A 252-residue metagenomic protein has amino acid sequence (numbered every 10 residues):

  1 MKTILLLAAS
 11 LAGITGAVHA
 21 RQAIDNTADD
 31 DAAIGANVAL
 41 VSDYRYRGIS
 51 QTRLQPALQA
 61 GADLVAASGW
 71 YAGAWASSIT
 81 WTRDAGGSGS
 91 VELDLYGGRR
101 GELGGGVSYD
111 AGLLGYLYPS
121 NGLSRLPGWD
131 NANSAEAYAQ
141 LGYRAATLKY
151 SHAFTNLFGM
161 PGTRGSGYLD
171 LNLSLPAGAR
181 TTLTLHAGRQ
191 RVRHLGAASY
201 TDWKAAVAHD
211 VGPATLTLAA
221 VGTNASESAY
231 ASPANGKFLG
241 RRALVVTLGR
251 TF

Functional and structural regions predicted by a protein language model:
H19-W81: Short glycine/proline- and aromatic-enriched beta-strand/turn motifs that initiate or cap beta-hairpins
A32, L54-L58, G89-L93, N131-A135 (+4 more regions): Residues that define the transmembrane beta-barrel architecture of outer-membrane proteins
V38-S42, A60-A66, L95-R99, L113 (+4 more regions): Residues on the lipid-exposed face of transmembrane beta-strands in outer-membrane beta-barrel proteins
V41-I49, S77-D84, L114-R125, A153-M160 (+2 more regions): Sequence/structural signature of outer-membrane beta-barrel proteins
S50, W70-N131: Surface-exposed loop and membrane-interface regions of Gram-negative outer-membrane beta-barrel proteins
S68-A74, G105-Y109, A145-Y150, A179-L185 (+1 more regions): Repeated loop/turn-to-beta-strand initiation elements of outer-membrane beta-barrel proteins
G128-R193, A220-G222: Detector for outer-membrane/organellar transmembrane beta-barrel domains, recognizing the amphipathic beta-strand
A205, H209-A214, A220, F238-F252: Outer-membrane beta-barrel "beta-signal"
